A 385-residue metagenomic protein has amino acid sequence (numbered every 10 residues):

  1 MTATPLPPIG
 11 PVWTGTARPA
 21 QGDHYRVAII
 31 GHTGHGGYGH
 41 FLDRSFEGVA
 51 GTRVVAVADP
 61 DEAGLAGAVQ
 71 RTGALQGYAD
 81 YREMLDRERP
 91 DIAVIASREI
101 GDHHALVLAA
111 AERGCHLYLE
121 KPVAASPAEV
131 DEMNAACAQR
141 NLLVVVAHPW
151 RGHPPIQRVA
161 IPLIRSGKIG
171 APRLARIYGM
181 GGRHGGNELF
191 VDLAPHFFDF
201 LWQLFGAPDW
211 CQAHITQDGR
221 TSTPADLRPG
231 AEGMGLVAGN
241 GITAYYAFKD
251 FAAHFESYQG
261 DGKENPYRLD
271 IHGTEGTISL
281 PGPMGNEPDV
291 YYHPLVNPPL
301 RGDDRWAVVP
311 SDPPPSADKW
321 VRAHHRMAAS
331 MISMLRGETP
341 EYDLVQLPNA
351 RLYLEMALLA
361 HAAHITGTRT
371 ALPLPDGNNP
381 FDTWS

Functional and structural regions predicted by a protein language model:
T2-T72: N-terminal Rossmann-like dinucleotide-binding module
A3-A17, D23, H196-H293, M327-E338 (+2 more regions): Contiguous beta-strand/loop segments that form the cofactor/metal-binding neighborhood of enzyme cores
T52-V55, M334-Y353: Glycine- and charged-residue-rich phosphate/anionic-cofactor binding loop of Rossmann-like
T72-A136: Beta-loop-alpha module in the N-terminal Rossmann-like domain of NAD(P)-dependent dehydrogenases, especially those
L119-E120, V144-V146, L280: Hydrophobic residues in well-ordered beta-strands that form the structural core
A124-N187, P195-F197: A contiguous active-site-proximal alpha/beta segment in oxidoreductase catalytic domains
P315-A329, V345-P348, L352: Active-site loop of classical SDR/Rossmann-like NAD(P)-dependent oxidoreductases, centered on the catalytic Tyr-X3-Lys
